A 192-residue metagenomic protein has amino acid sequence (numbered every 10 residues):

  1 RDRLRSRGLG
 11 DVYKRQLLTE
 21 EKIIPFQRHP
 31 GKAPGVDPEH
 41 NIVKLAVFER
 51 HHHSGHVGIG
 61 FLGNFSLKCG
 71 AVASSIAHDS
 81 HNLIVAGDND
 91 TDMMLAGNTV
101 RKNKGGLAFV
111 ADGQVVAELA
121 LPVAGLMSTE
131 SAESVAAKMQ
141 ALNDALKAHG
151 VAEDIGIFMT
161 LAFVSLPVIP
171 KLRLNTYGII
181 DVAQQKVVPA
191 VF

Functional and structural regions predicted by a protein language model:
D2-L9, Y13: Single conserved hydrophobic/aromatic residue that forms the stacking wall/gate of nucleotide- or nucleobase-binding
G10, Q16, K22-R28, A33 (+1 more regions): Long, low-hydrophobicity ectodomains and other hydrophilic envelope-associated domains
D11, Q16-L17, H52, D88: Well-ordered secondary-structure scaffolds
Q27, Q114, Q140, Q184-Q185: Residue-identity detector for glutamine
A33-P34, P38-L172, V191: Feature captures the catalytic cores and cofactor-binding loops of soluble hydro-lyases/lyases that act on carboxylate
T176-P189: Acidic/polar residues at beta-strand termini and the immediately following turn/coil
